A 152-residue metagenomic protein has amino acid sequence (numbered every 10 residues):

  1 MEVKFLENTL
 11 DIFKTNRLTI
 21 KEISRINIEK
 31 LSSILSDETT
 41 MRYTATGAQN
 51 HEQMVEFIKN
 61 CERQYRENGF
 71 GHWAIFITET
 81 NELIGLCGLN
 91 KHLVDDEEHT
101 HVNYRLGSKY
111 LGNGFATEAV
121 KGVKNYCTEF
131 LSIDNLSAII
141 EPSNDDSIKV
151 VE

Functional and structural regions predicted by a protein language model:
M1-R42, K59, H72, F76-E152: Acyl-donor (CoA/ACP) binding surface of acyl/acetyltransferases
M41-Q49: A short gly/proline-enriched turn/hairpin at secondary-structure junctions
N50-G69: Active-site rim helix/loop that mediates acceptor-substrate recognition in acyltransferases
